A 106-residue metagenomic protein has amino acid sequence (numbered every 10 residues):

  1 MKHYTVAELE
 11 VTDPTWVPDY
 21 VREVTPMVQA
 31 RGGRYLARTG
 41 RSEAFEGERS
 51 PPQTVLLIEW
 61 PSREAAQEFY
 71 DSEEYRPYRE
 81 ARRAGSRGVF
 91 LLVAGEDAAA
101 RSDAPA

Functional and structural regions predicted by a protein language model:
M1-V55, W60-D71, A94-A106: Short S/T/G/P-rich N-terminal loop/turn motif that feeds into the first structured element of a domain
A66-L91: C-terminal structural segments of small proteins and small subunits
